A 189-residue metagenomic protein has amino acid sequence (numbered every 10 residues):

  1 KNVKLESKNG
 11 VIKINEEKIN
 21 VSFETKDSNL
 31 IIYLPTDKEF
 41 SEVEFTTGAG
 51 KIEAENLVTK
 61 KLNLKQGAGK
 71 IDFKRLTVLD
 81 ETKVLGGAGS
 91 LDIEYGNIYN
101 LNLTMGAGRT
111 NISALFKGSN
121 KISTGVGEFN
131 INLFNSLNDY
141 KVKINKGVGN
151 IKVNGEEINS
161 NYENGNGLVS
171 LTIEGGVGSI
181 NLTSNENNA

Functional and structural regions predicted by a protein language model:
K1-E17, S22-T25, N29-E44, K51-L57 (+4 more regions): Short linear S-[DN]-x-LW-Φ motif typified by the pepsin-like aspartic protease active-site region
V11-K13, E24, F73-L76, D80-K83 (+1 more regions): Short, surface-exposed interaction patches in beta-rich subdomains that mediate adhesion/assembly near membranes
K18, A49, A68, A88 (+2 more regions): Short, well-ordered turn and helix-capping elements at secondary-structure junctions
E44-G87, L91-E94: Right-handed parallel beta-helix
